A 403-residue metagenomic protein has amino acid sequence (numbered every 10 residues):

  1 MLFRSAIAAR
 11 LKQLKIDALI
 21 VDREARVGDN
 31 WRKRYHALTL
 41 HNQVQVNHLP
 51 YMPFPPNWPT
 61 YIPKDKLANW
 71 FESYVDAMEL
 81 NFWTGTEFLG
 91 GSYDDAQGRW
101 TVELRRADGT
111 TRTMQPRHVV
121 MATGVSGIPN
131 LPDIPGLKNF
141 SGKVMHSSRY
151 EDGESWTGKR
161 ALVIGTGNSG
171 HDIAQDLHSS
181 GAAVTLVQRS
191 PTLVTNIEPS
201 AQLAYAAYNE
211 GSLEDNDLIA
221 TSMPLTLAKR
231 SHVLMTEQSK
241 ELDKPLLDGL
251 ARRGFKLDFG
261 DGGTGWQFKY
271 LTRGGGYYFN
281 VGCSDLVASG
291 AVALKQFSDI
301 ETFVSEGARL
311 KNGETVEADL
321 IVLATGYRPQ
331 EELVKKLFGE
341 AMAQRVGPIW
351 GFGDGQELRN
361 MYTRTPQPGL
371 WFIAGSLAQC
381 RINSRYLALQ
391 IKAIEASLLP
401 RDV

Functional and structural regions predicted by a protein language model:
S5, H171: Residues forming the Rossmann-fold NAD(P)(H) cofactor-binding site
A9-E24, D29-N30, K64-N168, Q175 (+4 more regions): Flavin (primarily FAD) cofactor-binding/catalytic cores of flavoenzymes
A25-L49, P53, T192-N216: Conserved N-terminal glycine-rich FAD pyrophosphate-binding loop of Rossmann-like flavoproteins
Y35-N42, E210-L218, D248-F255, I349-G355: Short, functional N-terminal and low-complexity linear motifs
L49-P56, R364-G369: Short glycine/proline-rich turn/loop motifs
W58-I62: Leloir-type glycosyltransferase catalytic cores
D217-L225: Low-complexity, intrinsically disordered regions in eukaryotic regulatory proteins and secreted peptide precursors
